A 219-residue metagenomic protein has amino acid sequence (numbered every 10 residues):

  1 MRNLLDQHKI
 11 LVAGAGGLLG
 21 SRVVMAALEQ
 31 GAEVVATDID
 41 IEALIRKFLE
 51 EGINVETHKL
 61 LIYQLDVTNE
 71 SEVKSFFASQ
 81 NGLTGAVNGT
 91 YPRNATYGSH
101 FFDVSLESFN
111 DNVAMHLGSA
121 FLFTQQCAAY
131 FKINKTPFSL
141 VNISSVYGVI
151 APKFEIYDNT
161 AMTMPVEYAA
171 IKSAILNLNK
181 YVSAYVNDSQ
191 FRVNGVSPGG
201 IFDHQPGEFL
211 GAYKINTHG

Functional and structural regions predicted by a protein language model:
R2-E33: Canonical Rossmann dinucleotide-binding motif of NAD(H)/NADP(H)-dependent dehydrogenases/reductases, specifically
A32-R46: Conserved glycine-rich Rossmann-like NAD(P)H-binding loop of the short-chain dehydrogenase/reductase
K47-F48, K153-D158, D188, G195-G219: A glycine/serine/threonine-rich, flexible loop-to-helix segment that serves as the NAD(P) cofactor-binding "lid"
V73, Y97-F101, S105-N110, Y213-K214: Substrate-binding pocket helix/loop in short-chain dehydrogenase/reductase
G89-Y97: Conserved NAD(P)H cofactor-binding loop of Rossmann-fold oxidoreductase domains
R93, L106, K132, V141-A174 (+2 more regions): Catalytic loop of short-chain dehydrogenase/reductase
T124-Q125, K180: A short, exposed helix-loop element centered on a Lys and neighboring polar residues
